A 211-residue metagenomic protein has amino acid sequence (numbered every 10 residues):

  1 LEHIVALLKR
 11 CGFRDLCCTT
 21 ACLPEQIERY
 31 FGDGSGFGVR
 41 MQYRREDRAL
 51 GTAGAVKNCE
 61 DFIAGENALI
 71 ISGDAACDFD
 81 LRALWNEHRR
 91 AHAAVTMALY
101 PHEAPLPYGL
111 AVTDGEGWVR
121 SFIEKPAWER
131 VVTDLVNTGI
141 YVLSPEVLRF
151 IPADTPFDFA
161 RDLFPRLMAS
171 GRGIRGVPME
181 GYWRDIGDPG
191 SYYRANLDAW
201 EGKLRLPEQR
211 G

Functional and structural regions predicted by a protein language model:
L1-S72, A76, L81-A83, T113: Conserved N-terminal catalytic core of the sugar/cofactor nucleotidyltransferase
R14-L16, A94, G173: Residues at the starts of beta-strands that form the adenosine-phosphate
G36, G51, Y108-E124: Acidic/His-rich active-site region of diverse nucleotide-sugar glycosyltransferases
M41-Y43, V95, I174-G176: Generic structural signal for residues in well-ordered beta-strands
A55-V56, L106-A111, Y141: Adenylate-forming
N67-L69, A76, R82-R89, H102-P105 (+1 more regions): Catalytic-core segments of class I nucleotidyltransferases/pyrophosphorylases that form NMP-activated intermediates
A91-P101, G109: A short, conserved acidic/glycine-rich loop-to-beta-strand motif that forms the donor nucleotide-sugar/metal
Q209-G211: Surface beta-strand/loop "capping" patches
